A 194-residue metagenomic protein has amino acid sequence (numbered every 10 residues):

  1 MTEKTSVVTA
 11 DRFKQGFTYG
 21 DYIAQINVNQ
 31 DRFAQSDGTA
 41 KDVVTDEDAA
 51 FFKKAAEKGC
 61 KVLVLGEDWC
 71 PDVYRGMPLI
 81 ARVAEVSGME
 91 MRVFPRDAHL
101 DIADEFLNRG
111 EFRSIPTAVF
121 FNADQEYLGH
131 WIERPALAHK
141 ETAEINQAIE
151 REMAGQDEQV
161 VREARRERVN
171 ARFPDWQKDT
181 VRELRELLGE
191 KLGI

Functional and structural regions predicted by a protein language model:
M1-K58, E85-V86, E90, D104-S114 (+1 more regions): Non-globular targeting/processing and membrane-anchoring segments
A40-V43, C70-D72, R96-H99: A short linear-motif detector with a strong N-terminal bias
A50-R82: Local sequence-structure signature of Cys/Sec-based thiol-disulfide redox active-site neighborhoods
L63-E67, I80, E85-D104, F121-A123: Thiol-based oxidoreductase modules, predominantly thioredoxin-like and allied folds used for disulfide exchange
T117: Conserved beta-strand and immediately adjacent loop positions that scaffold enzyme active sites
